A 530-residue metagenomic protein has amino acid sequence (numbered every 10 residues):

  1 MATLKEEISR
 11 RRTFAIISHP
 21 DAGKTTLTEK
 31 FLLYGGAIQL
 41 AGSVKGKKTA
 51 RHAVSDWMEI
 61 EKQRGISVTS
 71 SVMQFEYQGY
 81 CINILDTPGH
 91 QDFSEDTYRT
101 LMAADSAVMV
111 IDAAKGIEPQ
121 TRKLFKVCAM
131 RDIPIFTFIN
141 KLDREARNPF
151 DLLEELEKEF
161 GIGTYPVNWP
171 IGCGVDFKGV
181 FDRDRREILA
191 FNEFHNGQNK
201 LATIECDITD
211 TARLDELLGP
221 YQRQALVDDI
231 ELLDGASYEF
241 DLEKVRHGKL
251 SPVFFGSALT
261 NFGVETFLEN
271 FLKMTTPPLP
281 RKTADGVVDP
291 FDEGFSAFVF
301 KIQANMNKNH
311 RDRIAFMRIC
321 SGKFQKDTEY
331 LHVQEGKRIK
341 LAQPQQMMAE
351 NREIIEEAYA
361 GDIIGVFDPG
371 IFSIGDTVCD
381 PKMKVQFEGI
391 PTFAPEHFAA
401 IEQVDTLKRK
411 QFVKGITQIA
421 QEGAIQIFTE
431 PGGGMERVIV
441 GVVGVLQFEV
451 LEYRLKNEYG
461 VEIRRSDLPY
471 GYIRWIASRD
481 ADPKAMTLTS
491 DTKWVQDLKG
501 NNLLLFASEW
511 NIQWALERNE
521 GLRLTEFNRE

Functional and structural regions predicted by a protein language model:
M1-E530: Structural and coupling elements of P-loop NTPases
